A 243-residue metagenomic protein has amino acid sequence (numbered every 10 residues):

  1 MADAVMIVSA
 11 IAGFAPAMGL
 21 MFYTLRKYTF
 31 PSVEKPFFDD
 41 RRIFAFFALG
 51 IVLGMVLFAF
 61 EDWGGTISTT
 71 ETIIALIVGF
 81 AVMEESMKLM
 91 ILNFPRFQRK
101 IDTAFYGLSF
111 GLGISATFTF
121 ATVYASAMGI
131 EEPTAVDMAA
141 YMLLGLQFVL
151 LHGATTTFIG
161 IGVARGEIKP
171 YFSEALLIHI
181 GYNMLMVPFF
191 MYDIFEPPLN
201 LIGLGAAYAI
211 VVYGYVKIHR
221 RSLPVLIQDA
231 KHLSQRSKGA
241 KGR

Functional and structural regions predicted by a protein language model:
M1-R243: Hydrophobic alpha-helical segments at protein termini of multi-pass membrane proteins
